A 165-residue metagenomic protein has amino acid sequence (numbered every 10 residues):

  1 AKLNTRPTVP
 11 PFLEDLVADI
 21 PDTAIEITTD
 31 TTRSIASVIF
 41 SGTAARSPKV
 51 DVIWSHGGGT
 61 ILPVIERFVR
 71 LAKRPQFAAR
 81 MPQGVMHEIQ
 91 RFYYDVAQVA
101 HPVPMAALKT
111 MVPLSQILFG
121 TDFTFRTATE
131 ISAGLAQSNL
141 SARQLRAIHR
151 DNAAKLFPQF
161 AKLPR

Functional and structural regions predicted by a protein language model:
A1-H87, P102-S115: Histidine/acidic residue-rich metal-binding segments in metalloenzymes
E26, I53, Y93-V96, G120: Short catalytic-loop micro-motif centered on adjacent basic/acidic residues
S41-G42, V50, T60, R80-M81 (+3 more regions): Mid-to-C-terminal alpha-helical segments outside catalytic/metal-binding sites
